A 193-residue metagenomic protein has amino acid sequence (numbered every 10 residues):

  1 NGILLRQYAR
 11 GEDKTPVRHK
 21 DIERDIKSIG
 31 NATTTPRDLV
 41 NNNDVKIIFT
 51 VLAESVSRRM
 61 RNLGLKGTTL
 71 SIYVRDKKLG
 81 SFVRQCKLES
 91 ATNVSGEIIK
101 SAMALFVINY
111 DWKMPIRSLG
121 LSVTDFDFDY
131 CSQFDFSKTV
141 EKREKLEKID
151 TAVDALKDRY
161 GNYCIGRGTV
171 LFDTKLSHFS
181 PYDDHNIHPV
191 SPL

Functional and structural regions predicted by a protein language model:
N1-P115, H188: DNA-contacting surface of Y-family translesion DNA polymerases
S90-L193: Acidic, metal-coordinating catalytic segment for phosphate/diphosphate chemistry, firing primarily on the Nudix
